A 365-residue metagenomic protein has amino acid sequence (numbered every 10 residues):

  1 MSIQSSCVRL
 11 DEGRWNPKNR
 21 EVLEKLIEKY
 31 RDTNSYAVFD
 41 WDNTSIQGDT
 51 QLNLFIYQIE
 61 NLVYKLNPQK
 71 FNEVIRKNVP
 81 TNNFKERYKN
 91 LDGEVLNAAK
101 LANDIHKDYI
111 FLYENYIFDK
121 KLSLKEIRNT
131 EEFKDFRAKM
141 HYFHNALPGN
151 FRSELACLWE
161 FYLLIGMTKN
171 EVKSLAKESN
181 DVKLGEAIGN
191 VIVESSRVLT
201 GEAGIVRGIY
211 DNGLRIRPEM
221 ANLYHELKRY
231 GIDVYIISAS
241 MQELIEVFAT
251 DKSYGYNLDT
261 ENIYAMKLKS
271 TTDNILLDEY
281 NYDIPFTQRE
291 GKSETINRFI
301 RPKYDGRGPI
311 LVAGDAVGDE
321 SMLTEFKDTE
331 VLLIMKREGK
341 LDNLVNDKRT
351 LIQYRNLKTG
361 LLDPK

Functional and structural regions predicted by a protein language model:
S2-W41, Q47-V95, D108, F133 (+1 more regions): Non-catalytic pre-domain segments flanking phosphatase-related domains
I3-V22, I27-Y36, E131, N150-F151 (+1 more regions): C-terminal cap/substrate-recognition subdomain and adjoining C-terminal extension of metal-dependent phosphatase-like
T44-Q47, F161, N212: Short secondary-structure transition/capping motifs
V74-N170: Low-complexity, serine/threonine/proline-enriched polar segments
